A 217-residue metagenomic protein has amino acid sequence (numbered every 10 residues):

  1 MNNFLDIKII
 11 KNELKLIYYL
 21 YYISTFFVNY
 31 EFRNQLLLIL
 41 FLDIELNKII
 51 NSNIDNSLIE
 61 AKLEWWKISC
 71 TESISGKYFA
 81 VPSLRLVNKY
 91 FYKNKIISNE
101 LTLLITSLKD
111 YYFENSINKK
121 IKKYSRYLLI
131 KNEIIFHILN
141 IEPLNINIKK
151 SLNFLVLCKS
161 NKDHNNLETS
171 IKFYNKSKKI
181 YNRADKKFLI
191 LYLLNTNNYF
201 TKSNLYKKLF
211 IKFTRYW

Functional and structural regions predicted by a protein language model:
M1-I68, G76-N88, L104, L108 (+3 more regions): Catalytic cores of Mg2+-dependent Asp-rich isoprenoid enzymes
L84-Y127: Hydrophobic alpha-helical segments and helix pairs
R126-L139: Long, amphipathic alpha-helical coupling/dimerization segments that relay conformational signals between
H137-N147: Inter-helical turn/loop segments and adjacent helix faces that build the functional surface of alpha-helical bundle
